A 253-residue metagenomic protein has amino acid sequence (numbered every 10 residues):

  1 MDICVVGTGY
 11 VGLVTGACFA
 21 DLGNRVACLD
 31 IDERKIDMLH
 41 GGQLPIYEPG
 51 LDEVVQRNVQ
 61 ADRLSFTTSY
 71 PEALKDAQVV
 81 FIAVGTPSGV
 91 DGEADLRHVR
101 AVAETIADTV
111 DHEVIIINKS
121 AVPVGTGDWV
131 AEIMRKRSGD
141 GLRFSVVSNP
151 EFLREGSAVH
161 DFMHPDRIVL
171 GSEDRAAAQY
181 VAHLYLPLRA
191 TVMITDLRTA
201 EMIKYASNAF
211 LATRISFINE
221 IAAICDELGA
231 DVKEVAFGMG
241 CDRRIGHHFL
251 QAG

Functional and structural regions predicted by a protein language model:
M1-G253: Structural/interface elements that position substrates and couple domains in central-metabolism enzymes
